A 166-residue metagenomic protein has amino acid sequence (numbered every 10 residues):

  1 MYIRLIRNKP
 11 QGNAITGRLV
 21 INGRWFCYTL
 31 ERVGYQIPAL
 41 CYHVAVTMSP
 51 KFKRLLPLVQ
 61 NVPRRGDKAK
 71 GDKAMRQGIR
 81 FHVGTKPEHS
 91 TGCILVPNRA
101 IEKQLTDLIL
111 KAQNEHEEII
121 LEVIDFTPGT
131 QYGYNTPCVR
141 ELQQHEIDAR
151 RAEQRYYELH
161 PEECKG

Functional and structural regions predicted by a protein language model:
M1-I94, A100-E141, E158: Cell wall/extracellular polymer interaction/catalysis modules
Q144-E153: Ser/Thr/Gly/Pro-rich low-complexity, disordered linker/stalk segments of secreted and cell-surface proteins
H160-E163: Surface-exposed intrinsically disordered loops and tails
